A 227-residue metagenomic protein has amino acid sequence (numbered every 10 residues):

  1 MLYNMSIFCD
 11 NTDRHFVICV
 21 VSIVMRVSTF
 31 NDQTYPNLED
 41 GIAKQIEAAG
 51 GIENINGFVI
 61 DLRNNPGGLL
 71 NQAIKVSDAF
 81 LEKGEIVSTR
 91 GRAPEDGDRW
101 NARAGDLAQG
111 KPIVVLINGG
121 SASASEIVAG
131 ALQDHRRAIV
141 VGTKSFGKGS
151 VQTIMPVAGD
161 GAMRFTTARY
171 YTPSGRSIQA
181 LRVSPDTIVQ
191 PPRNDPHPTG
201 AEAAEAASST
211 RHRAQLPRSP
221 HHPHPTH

Functional and structural regions predicted by a protein language model:
M1-P156: Cleft-lining beta-strand/loop regions that shape enzyme active-site pockets
S121-S123, Y171-I178: Metal-dependent DNA phosphodiester-chemistry modules and their immediately adjacent helices/loops in DNA-processing
G149-V151, M155-A158, T172, P185-I188: Beta-strand-rich C-terminal secretin pore/gate domain of Gram-negative outer-membrane secretion/extrusion channels
R164-F165: Short, small/polar residue-rich loop motifs at catalytic or cofactor-binding pockets
S174-H227: Conserved functional hotspot residues or short segments at active or partner-binding sites across diverse domains
